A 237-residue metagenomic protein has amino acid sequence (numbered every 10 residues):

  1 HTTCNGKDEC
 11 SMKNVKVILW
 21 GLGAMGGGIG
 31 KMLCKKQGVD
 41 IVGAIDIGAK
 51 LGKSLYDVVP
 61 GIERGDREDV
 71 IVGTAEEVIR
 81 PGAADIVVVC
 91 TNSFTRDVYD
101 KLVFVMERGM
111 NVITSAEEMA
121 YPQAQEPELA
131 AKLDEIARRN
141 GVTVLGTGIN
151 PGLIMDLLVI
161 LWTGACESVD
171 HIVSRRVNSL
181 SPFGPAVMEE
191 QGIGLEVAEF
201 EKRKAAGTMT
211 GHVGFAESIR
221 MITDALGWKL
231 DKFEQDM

Functional and structural regions predicted by a protein language model:
H1-S11: Short, Lys/Arg-enriched N-terminal segments with co-localized hydrophobic residues within the first ~10-30 amino acids
M12-I62: N-terminal Rossmann-like dinucleotide-binding module
L19, I86-S93: Metallocofactor- and cofactor-centric catalytic cores in central/energy metabolism, strongly enriched
W20, A24, T163-M237: Active-site-lining helix/loop region of Rossmann-like oxidoreductase modules
G48-G82: Conserved N-terminal Rossmann-fold NAD(P) cofactor-binding segment
V78-P81, I86, T95-E117: Rossmann-fold NAD(P) dinucleotide-binding segment
R108-M110, R139-V142: A short helix->loop->beta-strand "cap" motif at the edges of active sites that frequently abuts
E117-G141: Rossmann-fold NAD(P)-binding glycine/threonine-rich loop
